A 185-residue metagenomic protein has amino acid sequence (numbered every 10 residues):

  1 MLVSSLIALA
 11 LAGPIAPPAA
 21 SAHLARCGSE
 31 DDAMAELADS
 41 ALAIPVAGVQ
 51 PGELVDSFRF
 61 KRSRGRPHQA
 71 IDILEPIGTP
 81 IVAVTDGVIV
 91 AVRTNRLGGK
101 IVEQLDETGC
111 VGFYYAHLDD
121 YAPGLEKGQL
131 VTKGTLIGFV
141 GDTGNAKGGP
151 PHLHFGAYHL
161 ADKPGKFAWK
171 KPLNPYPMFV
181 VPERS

Functional and structural regions predicted by a protein language model:
M1-P14: Sec-dependent N-terminal signal peptides
G13-K100, K133, D142, P172-S185: Surface-exposed, glycine-biased beta-strand/turn segments
S57, P76, E107, L118 (+2 more regions): Generic beta-structure capping elements
F60-K61, P80, T94-L97, T108-V111 (+4 more regions): Solvent-exposed loop/turn segments at secondary-structure junctions within structured extracellular/periplasmic domains
L74, V82, G124, L130 (+1 more regions): Core beta-strand residues in small-molecule sensory/regulatory alpha/beta domains
V84-K127, P150-H154: Zn2+-dependent peptidoglycan hydrolase active-site motif and core
E103, Q129-S185: Conserved, short, structured surface segments that act as functional micro-motifs
